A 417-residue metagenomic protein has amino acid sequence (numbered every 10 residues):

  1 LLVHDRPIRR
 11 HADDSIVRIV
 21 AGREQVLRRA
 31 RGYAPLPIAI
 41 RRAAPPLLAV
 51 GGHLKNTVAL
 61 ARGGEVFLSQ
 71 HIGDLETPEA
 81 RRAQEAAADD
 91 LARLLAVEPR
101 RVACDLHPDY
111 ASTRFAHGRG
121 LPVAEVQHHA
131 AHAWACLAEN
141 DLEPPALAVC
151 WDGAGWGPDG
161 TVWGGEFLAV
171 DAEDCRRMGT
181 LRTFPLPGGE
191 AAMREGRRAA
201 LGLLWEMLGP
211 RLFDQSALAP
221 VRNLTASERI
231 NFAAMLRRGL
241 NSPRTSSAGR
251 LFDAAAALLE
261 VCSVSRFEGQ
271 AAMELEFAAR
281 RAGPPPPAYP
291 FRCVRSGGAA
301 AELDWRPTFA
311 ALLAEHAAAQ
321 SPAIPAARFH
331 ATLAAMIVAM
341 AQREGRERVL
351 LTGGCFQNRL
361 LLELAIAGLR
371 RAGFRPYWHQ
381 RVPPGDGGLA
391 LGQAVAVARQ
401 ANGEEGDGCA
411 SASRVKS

Functional and structural regions predicted by a protein language model:
L1-R42, R244-T245: Internal gly/pro-rich beta-alpha loop/helix module that stabilizes soluble enzyme cofactors or their anionic handles
P35-L47, E125-A148: Conserved phosphate-binding catalytic cores of ATP/NTP-utilizing and phosphoryl-transfer enzymes
L47-A49, A103, A146-C150, T245 (+1 more regions): Short glycine-aspartate micro-motif
G52-D90, W205-E347, L360-A367: A contiguous, well-structured pocket-lining segment that forms one wall/lid of small-molecule binding clefts in soluble
A96-P108, G345-Q357: Short glycine-rich phosphate-binding loop at a beta-alpha junction
G120-H132, R348-V349, R359, A365-L389: Conserved phosphate-binding/catalytic loops in two-lobed NTP-binding clefts
N140-W205, R237, S242-S246, F252-L258 (+2 more regions): Active-site histidine-anchored catalytic micro-motif
T161, L212-P220, A394-S417: Acidic, glycine/GT-rich loop-and beta-edge segments that sit at the periphery of enzyme/chaperone cores
